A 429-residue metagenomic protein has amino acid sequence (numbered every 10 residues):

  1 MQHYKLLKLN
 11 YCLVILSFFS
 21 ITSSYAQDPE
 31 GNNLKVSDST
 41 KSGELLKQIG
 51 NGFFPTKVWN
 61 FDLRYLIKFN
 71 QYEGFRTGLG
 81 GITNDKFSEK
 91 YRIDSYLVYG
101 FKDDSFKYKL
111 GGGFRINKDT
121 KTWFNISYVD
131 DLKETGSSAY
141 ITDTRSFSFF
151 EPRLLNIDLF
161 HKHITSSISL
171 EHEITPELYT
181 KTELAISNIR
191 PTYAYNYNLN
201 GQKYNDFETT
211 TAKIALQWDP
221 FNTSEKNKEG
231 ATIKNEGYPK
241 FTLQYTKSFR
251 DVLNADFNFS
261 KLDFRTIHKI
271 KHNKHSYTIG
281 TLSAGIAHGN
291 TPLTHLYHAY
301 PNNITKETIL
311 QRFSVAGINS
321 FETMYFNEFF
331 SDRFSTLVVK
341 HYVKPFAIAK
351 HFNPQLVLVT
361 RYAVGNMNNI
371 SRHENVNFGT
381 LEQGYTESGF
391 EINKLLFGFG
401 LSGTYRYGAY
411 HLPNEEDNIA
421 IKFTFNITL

Functional and structural regions predicted by a protein language model:
Q2-C12: Bacterial N-terminal signal peptides that target proteins for export
Y11-S20: Bacterial N-terminal signal peptides
I21-T22, N84: Generic N-terminal helix/loop capping motif
S24-A26: Boundary at the C-terminal end of the N-terminal hydrophobic targeting segment
D28-Y99, D103-L429: Exposed, low-structure sequence patches enriched in small/polar residues
